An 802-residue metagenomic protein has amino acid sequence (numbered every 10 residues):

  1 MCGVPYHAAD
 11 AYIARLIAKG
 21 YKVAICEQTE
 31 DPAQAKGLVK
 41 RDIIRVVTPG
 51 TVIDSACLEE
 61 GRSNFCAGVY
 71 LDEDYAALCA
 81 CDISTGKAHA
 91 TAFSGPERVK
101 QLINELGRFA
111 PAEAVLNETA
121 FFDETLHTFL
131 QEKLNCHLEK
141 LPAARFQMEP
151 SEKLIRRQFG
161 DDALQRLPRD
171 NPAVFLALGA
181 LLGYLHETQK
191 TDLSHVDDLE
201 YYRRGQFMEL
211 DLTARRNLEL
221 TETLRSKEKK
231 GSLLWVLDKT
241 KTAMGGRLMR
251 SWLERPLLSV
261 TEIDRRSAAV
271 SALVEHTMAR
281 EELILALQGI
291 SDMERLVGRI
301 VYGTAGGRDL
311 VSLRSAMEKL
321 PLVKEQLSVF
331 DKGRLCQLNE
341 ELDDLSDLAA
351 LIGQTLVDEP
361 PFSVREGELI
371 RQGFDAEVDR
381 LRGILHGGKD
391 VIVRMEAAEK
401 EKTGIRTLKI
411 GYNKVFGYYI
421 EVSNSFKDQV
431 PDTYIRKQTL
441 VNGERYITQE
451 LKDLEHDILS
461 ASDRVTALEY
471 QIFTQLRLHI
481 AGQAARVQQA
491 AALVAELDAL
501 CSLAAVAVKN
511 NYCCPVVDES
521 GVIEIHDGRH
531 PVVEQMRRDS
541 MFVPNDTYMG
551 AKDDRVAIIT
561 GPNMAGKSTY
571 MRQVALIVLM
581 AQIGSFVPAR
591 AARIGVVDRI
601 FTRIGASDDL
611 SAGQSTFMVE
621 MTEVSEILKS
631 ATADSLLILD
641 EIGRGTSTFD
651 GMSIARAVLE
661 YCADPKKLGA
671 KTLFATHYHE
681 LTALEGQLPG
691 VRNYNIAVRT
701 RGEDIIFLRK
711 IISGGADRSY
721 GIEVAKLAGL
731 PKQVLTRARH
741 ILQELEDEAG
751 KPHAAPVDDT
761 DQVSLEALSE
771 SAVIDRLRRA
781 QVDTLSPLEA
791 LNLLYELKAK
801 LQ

Functional and structural regions predicted by a protein language model:
M1-A272, E281, Q288, D292-V301 (+2 more regions): Charged catalytic and DNA/RNA-contacting regions of genome-maintenance and nucleic-acid-processing enzymes
G3-I13, A18-V23, K40, V99 (+28 more regions): Amphipathic alpha-helical transducer elements in NTP-driven molecular machines
C26, P49-L58, D192, S328-R334 (+6 more regions): Active-site phosphate-binding and catalytic loops of NTP-dependent enzymes
L106, P111-A120, T125-L126, E450-Q483 (+2 more regions): Conserved catalytic alpha/beta cores of large enzymes that bind or transform nucleotide phosphates and polynucleotides
F146-L154, M208-L212, L224, S315-R394 (+4 more regions): Amphipathic heptad-repeat alpha-helical coiled-coil/stalk segments that mediate oligomerization, filament/stalk
N171, K241-T242, W252, S423-L451 (+3 more regions): ATPase nucleotide-binding head domains, primarily ABC-like/P-loop NTPase cores
I263-R266, A286, I290, G388 (+4 more regions): Intracellular alpha-helical coupling/juxtamembrane segments of multi-pass membrane proteins
E770-Q802: C-terminal tails and terminal domains of large nucleic-acid-associated and other macromolecular-machine proteins
